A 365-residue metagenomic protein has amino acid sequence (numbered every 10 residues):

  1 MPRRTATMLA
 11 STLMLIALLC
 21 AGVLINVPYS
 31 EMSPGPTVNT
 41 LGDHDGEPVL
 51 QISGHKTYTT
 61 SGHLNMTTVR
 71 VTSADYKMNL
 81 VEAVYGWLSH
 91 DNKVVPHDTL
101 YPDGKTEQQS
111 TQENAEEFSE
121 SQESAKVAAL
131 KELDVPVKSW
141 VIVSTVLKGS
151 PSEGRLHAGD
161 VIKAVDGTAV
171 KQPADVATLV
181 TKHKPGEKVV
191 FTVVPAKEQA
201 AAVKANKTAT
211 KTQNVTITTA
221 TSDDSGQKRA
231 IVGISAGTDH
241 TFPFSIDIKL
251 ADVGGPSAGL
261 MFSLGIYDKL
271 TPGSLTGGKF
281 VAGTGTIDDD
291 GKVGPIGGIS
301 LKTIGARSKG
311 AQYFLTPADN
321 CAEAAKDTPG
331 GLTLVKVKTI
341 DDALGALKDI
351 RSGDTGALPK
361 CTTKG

Functional and structural regions predicted by a protein language model:
A6-I25: Hydrophobic membrane-insertion alpha-helices, especially the h-region of bacterial N-terminal signal peptides
M32-T60, T67-V71, K93-L147, T221-G283: PDZ/PDZ-like peptide-tail recognition elements
K126-A158, D354-G365: PDZ/PDZ-like groove recognition
L130, S152, G159-I162, F191 (+4 more regions): Terminal peptide-recognition signature
S152-A174, T303, G310-T316: Conserved PDZ fold ligand-binding element
T178-I234, K326-S352, A357-K364: PDZ-domain C-terminal substructure recognizer with occasional recognition of PDZ-binding tails
K269, V281, D289-F314: Glycine- and Gly-Pro-enriched alpha-helical subdomains that act as flexible, kink-prone "lid/hinge" or packing modules
L315-D327: Short, glycine/polar-rich helix-capping loops at beta-to-alpha or helix-loop-helix junctions that flank or form
